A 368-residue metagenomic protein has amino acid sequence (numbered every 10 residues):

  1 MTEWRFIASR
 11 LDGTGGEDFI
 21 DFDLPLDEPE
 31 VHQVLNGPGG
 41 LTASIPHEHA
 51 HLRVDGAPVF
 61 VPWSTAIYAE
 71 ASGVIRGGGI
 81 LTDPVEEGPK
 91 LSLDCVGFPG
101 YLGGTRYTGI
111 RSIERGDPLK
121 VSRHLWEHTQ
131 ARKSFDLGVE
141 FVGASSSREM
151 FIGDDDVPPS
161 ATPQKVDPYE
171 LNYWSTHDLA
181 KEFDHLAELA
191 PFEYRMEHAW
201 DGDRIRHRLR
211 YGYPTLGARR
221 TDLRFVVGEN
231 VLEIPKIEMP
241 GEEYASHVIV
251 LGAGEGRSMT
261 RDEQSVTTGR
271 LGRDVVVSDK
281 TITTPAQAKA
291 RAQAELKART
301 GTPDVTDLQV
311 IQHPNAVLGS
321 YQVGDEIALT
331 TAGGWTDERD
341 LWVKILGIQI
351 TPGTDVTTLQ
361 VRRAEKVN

Functional and structural regions predicted by a protein language model:
M1-R123, E127: Beta-strand-rich assembly/attachment modules of structural machines
T2-I7, Y211-T351, N368: Acidic, small/polar-enriched beta strand-loop surface segments
L24, A66-V96, R195, L329-V361: Short beta-strand and beta-hairpin "edge-sheet" elements
H32-H51, P89-G100, L186, V250 (+3 more regions): Oligomerization/assembly interface segments of phage tail-like spikes and tubes
H47, G97-P99, H198, G254 (+1 more regions): A mature extracytoplasmic/lumenal domain signature
A57-P62, G109-E114, F225-V231, S265-T267 (+1 more regions): Short intrinsically disordered coil segments
V74, E114-L119, N172-A180, P240-E243 (+4 more regions): Solvent-exposed, acidic/flexible segments
K90, V96-M239: Charged- and aromatic-enriched interaction segments used to assemble and dock large macromolecular complexes
